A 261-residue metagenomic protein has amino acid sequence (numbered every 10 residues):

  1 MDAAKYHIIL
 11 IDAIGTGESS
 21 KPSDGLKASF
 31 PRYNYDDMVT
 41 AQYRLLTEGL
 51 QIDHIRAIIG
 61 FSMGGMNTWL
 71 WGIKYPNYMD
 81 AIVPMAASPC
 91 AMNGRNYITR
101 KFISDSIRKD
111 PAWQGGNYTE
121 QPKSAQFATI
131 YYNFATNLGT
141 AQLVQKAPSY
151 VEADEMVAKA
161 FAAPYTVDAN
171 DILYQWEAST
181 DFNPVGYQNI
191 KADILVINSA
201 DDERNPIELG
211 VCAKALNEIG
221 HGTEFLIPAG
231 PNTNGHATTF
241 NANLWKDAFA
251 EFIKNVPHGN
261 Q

Functional and structural regions predicted by a protein language model:
M1-D37: Active-site machinery of serine-nucleophile hydrolases
D36-A57: Conserved acidic catalytic loop of the alpha/beta-hydrolase fold
G65-P76, I82: Short glycine-enriched nucleophile-adjacent loop and the immediately C-terminal alpha-helix near the catalytic center
Y78-A162: Alpha/beta-hydrolase-fold enzymes
N170-G186: Active-site nucleophile elbow and catalytic-triad environment of alpha/beta-hydrolase enzymes
I190, V196-N198: Short beta-strand/loop motif that positions the catalytic acidic residue of the alpha/beta-hydrolase fold
E203-V211: Conserved alpha/beta-hydrolase "acid-adjacent" motif
K214, I219-Q261: Catalytic active-site module of serine/aspartate enzymes centered on a nucleophile-bearing elbow/loop
